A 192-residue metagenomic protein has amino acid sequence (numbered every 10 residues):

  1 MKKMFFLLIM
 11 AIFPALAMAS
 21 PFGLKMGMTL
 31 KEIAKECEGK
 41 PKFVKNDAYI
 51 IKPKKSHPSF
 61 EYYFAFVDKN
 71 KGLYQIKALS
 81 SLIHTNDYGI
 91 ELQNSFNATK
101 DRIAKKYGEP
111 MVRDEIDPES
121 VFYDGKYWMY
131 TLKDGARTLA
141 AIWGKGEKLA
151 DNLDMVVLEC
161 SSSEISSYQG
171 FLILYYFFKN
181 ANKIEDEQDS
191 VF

Functional and structural regions predicted by a protein language model:
M4-P14: Sec-dependent N-terminal signal peptides
S20-A48, L82-F192: Non-cytosolic coordination micro-motifs
I50-K52: N-terminal strand-loop-strand beta-hairpin
S56-R102: Mid-chain, structured segments of secreted extracytoplasmic proteins
